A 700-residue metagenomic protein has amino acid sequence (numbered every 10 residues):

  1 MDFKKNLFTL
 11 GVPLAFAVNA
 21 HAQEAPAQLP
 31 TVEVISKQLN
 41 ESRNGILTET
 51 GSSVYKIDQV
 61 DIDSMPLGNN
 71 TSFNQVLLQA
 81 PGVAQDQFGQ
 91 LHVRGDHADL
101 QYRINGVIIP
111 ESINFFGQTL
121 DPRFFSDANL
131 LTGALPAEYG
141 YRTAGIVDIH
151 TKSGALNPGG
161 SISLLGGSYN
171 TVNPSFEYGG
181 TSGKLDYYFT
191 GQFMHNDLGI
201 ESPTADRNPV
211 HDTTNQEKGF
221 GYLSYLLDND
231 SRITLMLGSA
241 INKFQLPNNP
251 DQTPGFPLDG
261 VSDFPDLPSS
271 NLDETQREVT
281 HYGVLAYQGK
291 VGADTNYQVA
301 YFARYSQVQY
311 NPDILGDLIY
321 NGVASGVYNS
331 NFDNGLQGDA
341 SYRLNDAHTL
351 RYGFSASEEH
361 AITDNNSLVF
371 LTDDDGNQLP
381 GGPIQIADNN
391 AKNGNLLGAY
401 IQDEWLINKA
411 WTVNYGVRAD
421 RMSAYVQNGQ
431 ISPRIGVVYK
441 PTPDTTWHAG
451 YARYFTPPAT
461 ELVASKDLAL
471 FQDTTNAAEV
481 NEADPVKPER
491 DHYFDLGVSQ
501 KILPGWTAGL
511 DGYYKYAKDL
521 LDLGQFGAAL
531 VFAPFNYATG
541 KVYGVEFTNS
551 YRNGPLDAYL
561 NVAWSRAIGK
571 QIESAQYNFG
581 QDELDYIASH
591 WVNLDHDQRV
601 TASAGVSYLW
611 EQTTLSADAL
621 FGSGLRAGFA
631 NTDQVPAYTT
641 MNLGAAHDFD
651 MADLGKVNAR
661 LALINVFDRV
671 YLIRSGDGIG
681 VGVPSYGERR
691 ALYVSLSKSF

Functional and structural regions predicted by a protein language model:
D2, F8-G11, Q23, G179 (+2 more regions): Conserved C-terminal beta-signal and adjacent last beta-strands/turns of outer-membrane beta-barrel proteins
A22-M65, A98, K290: Short, acidic, small-residue-rich periplasmic hinge/interaction motif at the N-terminus of Gram-negative outer-membrane
F73-V76, L91, F115-F116, L130 (+2 more regions): N-terminal periplasmic accessory domains that precede and gate Gram-negative outer-membrane beta-barrel machines
V107-G133: Short acidic/polar hinge/loop motifs at secondary-structure boundaries that mediate gating or recognition
G166-H195, D206-P247, T275-N296, L344-N345 (+2 more regions): Transmembrane beta-barrel wall of Gram-negative outer-membrane proteins
N196, V210-D212, D230-K290, Y305-S330: Flexible loop and strand-edge segments within Gram-negative outer membrane beta-barrel domains
A286, K290, D294-Y310, K440 (+5 more regions): Membrane-embedded beta-barrel scaffold of Gram-negative outer-membrane proteins
L406-N408, T412, G509-Y516, F535-G628 (+1 more regions): Gram-negative outer-membrane beta-barrel transporters
